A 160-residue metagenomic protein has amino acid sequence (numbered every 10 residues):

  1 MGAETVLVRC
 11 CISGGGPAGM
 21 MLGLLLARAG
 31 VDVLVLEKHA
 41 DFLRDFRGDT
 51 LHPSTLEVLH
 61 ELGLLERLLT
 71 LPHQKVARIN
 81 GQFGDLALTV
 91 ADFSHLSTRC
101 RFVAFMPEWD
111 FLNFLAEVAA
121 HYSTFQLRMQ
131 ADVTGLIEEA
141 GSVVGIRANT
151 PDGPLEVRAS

Functional and structural regions predicted by a protein language model:
G2-A18: Beta1/beta-strand and adjacent pyrophosphate-binding region of the FAD-binding site in flavoprotein oxidoreductases
V6-V8, D152-S160: Core beta-strand elements of the Rossmann-like FAD/NAD(P) dinucleotide-binding domain in flavoenzyme oxidoreductases
S13, A27-R47: Glycine-rich FAD pyrophosphate-binding loop
H52-V118, I137-A140: Active-site-adjacent segment of FAD-dependent monooxygenases/related oxidoreductases
M106-V133, N149: Helical element adjacent to the flavin cofactor pocket in flavoenzyme catalytic cores
M129-V143: A conserved short coil-to-beta-strand element within the FAD-binding core of flavoproteins
